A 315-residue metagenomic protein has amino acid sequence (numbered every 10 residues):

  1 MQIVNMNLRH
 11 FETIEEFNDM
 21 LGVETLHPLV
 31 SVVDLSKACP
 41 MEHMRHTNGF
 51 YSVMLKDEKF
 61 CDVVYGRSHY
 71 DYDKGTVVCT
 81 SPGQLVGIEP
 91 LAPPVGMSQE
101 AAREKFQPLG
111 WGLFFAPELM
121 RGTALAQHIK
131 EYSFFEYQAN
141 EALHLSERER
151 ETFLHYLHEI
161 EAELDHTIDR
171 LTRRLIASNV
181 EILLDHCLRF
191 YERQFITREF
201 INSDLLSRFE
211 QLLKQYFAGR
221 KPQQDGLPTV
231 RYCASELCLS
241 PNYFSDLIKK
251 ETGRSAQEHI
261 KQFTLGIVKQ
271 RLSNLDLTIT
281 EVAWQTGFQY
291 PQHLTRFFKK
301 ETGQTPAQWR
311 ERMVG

Functional and structural regions predicted by a protein language model:
M1-Y72, T76: Generic protein-terminus/edge-of-domain signal
Y72-A92, F114-E118: Conserved metal-binding segment of the jelly-roll/cupin
G75, F244, H293-L294, F298: Short hydrophobic/aromatic patch on the recognition helix
L91-I168: A hydrophobic/aromatic-rich effector-binding and dimerization subdomain of bacterial HTH-type transcriptional regulators
E151-K214: An amphipathic alpha-helical interaction segment
A177, E199-L237, E258-L277: A short, Lys/Arg-enriched amphipathic alpha-helix from helix-turn-helix/homeodomain DNA-binding modules
K250-Q289, E311-G315: Terminal helix-turn-helix DNA-binding modules in bacterial transcription factors
T295-G315: …primarily DNA-binding HTH/wHTH and HhH modules…
